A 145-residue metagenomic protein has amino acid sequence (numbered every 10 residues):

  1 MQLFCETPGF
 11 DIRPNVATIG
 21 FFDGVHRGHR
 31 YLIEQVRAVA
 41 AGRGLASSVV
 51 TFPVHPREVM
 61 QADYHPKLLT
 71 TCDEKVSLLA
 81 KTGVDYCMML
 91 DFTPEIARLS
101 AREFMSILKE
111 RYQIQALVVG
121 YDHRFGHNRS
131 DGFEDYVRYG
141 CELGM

Functional and structural regions predicted by a protein language model:
M1-M145: Nucleotidyltransferase catalytic core that binds NTPs
